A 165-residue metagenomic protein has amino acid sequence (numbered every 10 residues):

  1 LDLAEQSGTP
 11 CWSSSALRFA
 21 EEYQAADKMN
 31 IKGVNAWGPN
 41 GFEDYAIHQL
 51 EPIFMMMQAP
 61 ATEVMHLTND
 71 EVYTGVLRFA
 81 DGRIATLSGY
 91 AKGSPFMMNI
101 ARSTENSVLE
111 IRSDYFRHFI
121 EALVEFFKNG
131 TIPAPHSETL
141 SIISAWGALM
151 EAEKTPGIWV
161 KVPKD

Functional and structural regions predicted by a protein language model:
L1-Q49: A contiguous active-site-proximal alpha/beta segment in oxidoreductase catalytic domains
Q6, F126-D165: C-terminal helix-rich "cap/oligomerization" subdomain common to oxidoreductases
S14-A16, H66-L67, P163-D165: Conserved beta-strand termini and adjacent loop/short-helix elements that scaffold enzyme active sites in alpha/beta
Y23, Q49-L50, F116, I120 (+1 more regions): A general structural signal for well-ordered alpha-helical segments in protein cores
A26, A122-L123, L149: Generic hydrophobic alpha-helical segments
G33-P95, S137-S144: Rossmann-like dinucleotide-binding domain that binds NAD(P)(H)
Y73-L123: C-terminal substrate-binding/catalytic lobe of Rossmann-fold NAD(P)-dependent oxidoreductases
